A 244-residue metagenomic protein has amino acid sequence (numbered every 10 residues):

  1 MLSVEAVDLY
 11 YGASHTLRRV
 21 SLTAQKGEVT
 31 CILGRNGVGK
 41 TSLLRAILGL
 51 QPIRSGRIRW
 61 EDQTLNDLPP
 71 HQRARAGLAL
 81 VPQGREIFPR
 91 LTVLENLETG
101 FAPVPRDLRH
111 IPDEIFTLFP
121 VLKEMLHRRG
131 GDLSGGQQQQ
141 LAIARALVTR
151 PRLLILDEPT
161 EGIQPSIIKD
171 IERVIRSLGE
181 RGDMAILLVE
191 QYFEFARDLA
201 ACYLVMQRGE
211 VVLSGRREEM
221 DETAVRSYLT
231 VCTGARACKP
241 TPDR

Functional and structural regions predicted by a protein language model:
L33-R35: The feature captures the beta-strand-to-loop junction immediately N-terminal to the Walker
L48: Helix-to-loop junction immediately C-terminal to a conserved catalytic motif
G56-T64, A76, R109-H110, T117 (+1 more regions): Conserved ABC transporter NBD signature motif
L91, L133, A146-L147: ABC ATPase signature
V148-R152: A short, proline-enriched helix->beta-strand linker immediately N-terminal to the Walker B motif in ABC-type P-loop
L154-E158: Catalytic Walker B motif of ABC-type/P-loop ATPase nucleotide-binding domains
K169-G182: Helical segment within the ABC ATPase nucleotide-binding domain
